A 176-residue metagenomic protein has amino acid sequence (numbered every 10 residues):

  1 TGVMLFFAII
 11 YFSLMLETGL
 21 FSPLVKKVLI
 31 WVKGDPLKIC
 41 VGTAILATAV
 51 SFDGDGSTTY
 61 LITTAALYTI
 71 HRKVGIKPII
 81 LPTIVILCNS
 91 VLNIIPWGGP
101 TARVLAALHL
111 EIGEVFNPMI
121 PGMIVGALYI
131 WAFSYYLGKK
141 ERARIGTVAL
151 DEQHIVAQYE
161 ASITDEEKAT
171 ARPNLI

Functional and structural regions predicted by a protein language model:
T1-K73: Membrane-embedded alpha-helical segments and adjacent helix-loop junctions characteristic of multi-pass solute
G2-V3, L37, I79, A171-L175: Primarily residues marking transmembrane-helix entry/exit sites
V3, L20-K27, T58-Y68, W97-L108 (+1 more regions): Alpha-helical membrane-embedding segments and immediately adjacent membrane-interface amphipathic helices
I9-Y11, A47-I62, V74-Y136: Alpha-helical transmembrane segments and, especially, the helix-loop junctions at the ends of these helices
V28-D35, I84-N89, E166-R172: Short, amphipathic, aromatic/basic-enriched membrane-interface segments that mark the entry/exit of transmembrane
C40-V41, N89-I95, Q153-Q158: Small-residue-rich segments of transmembrane alpha-helices in multi-pass membrane proteins, especially helix faces
N117-I176: Long, contiguous bundles of hydrophobic transmembrane helices that form the permeation core of multi-pass
